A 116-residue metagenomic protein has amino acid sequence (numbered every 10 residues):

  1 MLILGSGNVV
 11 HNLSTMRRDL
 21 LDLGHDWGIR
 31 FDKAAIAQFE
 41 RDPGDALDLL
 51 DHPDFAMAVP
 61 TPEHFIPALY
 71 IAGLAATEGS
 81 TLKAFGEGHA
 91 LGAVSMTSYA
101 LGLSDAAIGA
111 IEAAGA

Functional and structural regions predicted by a protein language model:
M1-V9, A68: Beta-strand elements within well-structured catalytic alpha/beta cores of enzymes that handle phosphate/sulfate esters
N12-L13: Short, solvent-exposed loop/turn segments at secondary-structure junctions
M16, L20-A116: Flexible, D/E/H-enriched segments
